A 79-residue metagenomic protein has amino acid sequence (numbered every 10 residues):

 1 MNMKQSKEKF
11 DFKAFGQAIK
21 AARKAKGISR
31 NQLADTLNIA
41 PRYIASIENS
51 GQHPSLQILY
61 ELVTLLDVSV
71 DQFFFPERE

Functional and structural regions predicted by a protein language model:
N2-A25: A short, Lys/Arg-rich alpha-helix, primarily the initiator
Q17-T36, E61: Short basic helix-loop element that most often maps to the first helix and adjoining turn of HTH DNA-binding modules
N38-H53: Recognition helix of helix-turn-helix/homeodomain-like DNA-binding domains that insert into the DNA major groove
G51-T64: Short, basic-rich loop-to-helix N-cap that marks the start of a DNA-contacting helix
L56, L66-E79: Short C-terminal boundary/hinge segments that cap the last helix of small helical domains
